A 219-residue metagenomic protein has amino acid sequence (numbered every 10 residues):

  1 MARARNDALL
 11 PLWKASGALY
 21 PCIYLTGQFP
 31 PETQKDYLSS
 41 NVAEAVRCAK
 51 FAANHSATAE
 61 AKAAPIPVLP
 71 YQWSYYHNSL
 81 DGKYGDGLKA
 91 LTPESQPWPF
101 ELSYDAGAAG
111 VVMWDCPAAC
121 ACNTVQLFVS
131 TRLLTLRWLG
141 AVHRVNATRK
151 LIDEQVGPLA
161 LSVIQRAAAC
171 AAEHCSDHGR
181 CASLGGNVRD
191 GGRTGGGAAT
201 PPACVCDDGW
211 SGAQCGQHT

Functional and structural regions predicted by a protein language model:
M1-L10, S39-A49, S95-P99: Alpha-helical scaffolding within the catalytic cores of extracellular/periplasmic polymer-degrading hydrolases
K14-L80: Glycoside hydrolase catalytic-domain groove-lining segments
S16, I23, P65-A167: Substrate-binding cleft of secreted/luminal carbohydrate-active enzymes
C170-H178: Disulfide-braced loops of extracellular cysteine-rich modules
C181-G209: Extracellular cysteine-rich, disulfide-stabilized repeat modules
